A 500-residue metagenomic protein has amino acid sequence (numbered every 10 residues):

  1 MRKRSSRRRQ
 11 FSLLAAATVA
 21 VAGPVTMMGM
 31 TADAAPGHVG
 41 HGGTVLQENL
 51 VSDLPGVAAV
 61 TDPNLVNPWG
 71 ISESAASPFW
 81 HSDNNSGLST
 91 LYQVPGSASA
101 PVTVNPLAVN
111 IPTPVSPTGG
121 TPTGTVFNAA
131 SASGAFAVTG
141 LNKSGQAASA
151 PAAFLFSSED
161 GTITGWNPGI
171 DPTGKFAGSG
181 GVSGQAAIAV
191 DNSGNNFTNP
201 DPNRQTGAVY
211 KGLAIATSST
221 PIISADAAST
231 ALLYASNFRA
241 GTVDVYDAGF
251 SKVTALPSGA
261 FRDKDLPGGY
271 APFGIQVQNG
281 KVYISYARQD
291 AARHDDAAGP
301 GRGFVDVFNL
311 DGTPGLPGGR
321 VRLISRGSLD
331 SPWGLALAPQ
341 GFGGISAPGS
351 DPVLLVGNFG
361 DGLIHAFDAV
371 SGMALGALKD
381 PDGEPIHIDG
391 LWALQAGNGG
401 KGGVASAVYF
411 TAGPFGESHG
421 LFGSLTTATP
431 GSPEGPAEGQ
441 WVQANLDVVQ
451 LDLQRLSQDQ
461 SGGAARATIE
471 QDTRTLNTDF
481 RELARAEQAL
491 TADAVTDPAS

Functional and structural regions predicted by a protein language model:
R2-A34: Secretory targeting and sorting signals
A16, P24-G29, P101, A137 (+3 more regions): A detector of low-complexity, intrinsically disordered, Ser/Thr/Gly/Pro/Ala-rich segments
A20-A22, T26, G40, L46 (+3 more regions): N-terminal non-cleavable signal-anchor helices
D33-G435: Sequence/structural signature of beta-propeller domains
S432-S500: Extended amphipathic alpha-helical heptad-repeat regions
